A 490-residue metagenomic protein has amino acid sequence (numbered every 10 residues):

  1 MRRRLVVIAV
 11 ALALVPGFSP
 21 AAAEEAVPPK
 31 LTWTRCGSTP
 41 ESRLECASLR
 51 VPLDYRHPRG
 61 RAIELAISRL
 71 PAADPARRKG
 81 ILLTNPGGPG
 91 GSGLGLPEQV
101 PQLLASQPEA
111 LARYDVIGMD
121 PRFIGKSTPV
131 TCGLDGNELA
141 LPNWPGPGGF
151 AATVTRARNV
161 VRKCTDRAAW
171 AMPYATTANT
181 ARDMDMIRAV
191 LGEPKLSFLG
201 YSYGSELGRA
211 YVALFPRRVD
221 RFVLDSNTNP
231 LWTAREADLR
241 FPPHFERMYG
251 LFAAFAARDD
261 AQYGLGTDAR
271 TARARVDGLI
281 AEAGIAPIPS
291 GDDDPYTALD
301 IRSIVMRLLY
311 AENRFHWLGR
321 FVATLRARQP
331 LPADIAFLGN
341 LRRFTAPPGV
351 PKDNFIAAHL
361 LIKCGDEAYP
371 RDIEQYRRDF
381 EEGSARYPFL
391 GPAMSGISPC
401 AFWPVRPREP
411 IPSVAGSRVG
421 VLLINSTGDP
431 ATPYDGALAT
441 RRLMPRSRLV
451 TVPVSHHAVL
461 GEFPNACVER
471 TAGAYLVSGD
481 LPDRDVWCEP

Functional and structural regions predicted by a protein language model:
R2-V7, A21-A151, A181, R270-V276 (+4 more regions): Catalytic-loop region of hydrolases
C132-P142, V212-R275, R320-F344: A catalytic-pocket lid/entrance helix-loop region that shapes and gates access to the active site across common
K163-W170, A181-K195: Conserved acidic catalytic loop of the alpha/beta-hydrolase fold
E193-Y203: Alpha/beta-hydrolase fold nucleophile elbow
R273-R418, P464: Alpha/beta-hydrolase fold active-site neighborhood
S417, L423-N425: Short beta-strand/loop motif that positions the catalytic acidic residue of the alpha/beta-hydrolase fold
P430-D435: Conserved alpha/beta-hydrolase "acid-adjacent" motif
P453-L460: Histidine-bearing beta->alpha loop at or near hydrolase active sites
